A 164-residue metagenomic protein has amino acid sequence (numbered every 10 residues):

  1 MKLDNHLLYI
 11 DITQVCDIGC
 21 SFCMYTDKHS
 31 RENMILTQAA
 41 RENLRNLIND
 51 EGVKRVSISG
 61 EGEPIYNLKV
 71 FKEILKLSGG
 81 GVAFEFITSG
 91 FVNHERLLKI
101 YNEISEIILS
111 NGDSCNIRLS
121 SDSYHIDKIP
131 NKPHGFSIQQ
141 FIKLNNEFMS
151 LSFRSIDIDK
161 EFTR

Functional and structural regions predicted by a protein language model:
K2-T13, S21-T163: Conserved glycine-rich "GG(E/T)P / GGGxP" loop and the immediately following alpha-helix in the radical SAM core
D17: Helical H-box/DHp helix segment flanking the catalytic phospho-acceptor histidine in two-component systems
